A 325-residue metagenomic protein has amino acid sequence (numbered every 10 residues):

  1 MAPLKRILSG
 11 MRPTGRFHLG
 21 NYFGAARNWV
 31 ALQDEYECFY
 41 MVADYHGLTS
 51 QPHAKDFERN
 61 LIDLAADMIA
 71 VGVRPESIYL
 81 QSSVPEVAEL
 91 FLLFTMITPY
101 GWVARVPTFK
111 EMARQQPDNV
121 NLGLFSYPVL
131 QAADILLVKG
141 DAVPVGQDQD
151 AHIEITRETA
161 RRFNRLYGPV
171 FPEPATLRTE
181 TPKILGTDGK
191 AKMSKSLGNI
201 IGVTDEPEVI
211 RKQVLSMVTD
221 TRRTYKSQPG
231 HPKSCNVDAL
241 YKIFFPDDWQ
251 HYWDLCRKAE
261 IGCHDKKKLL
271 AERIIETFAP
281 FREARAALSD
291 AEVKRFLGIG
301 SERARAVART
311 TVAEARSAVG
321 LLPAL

Functional and structural regions predicted by a protein language model:
A2-A133, R282-E283: N-terminal Rossmann-like or analogous alpha/beta NTP/dinucleotide-binding catalytic cores that position adenine
S9-M11, L80-S82, K139, G186 (+2 more regions): Pocket-edge structural micro-motifs
F17-A25, F39, H53-D63, S82-V87 (+3 more regions): Structured ligand/cofactor/substrate-binding pocket environments in proteins
L48, V138-D141, K192-M193: Active-site-proximal beta-alpha loop/turn segments in soluble metabolic enzymes
Y100-A104, L137-A142, F245-W253, P280: Short helix-capping/linker segments at secondary-structure and domain boundaries
A151, R157-L325: Conserved nucleotide- and phosphate/pyrophosphate-binding catalytic cores in adenylate/nucleotidyl-handling enzymes
